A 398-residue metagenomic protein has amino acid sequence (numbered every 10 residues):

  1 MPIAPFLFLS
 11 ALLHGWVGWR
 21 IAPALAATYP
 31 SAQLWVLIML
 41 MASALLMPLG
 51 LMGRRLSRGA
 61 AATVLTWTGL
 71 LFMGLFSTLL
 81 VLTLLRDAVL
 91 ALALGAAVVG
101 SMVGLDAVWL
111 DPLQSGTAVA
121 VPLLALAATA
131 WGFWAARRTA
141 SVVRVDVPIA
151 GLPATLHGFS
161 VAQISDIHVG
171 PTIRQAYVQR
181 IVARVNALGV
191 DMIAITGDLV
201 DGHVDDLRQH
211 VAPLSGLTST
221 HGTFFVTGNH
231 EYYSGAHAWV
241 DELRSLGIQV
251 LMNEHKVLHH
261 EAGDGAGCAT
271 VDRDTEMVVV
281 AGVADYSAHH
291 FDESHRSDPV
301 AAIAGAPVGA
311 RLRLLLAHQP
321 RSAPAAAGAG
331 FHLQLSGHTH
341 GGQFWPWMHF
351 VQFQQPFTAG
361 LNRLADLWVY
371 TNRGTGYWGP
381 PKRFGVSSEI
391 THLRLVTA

Functional and structural regions predicted by a protein language model:
M1-R138: Non-catalytic terminal accessory segments
V143-R144, P148-A398: Soluble catalytic domains of enzymes that build or remodel membrane lipids, polysaccharides, and related
